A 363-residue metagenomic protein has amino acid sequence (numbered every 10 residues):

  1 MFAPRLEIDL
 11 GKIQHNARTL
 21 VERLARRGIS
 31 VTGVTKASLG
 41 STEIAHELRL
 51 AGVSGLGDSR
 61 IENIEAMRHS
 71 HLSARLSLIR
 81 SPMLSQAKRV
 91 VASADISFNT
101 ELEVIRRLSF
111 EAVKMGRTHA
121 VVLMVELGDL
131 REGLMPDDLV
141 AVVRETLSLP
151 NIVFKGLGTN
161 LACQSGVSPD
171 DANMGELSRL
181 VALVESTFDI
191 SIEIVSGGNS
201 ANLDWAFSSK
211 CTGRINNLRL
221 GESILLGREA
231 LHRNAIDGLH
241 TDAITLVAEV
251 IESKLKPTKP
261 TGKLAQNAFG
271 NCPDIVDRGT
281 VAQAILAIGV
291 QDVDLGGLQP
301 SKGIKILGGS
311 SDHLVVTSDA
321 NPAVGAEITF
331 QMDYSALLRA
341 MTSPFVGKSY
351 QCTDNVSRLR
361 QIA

Functional and structural regions predicted by a protein language model:
M1-A17: Positively charged, low-complexity intrinsically disordered leader regions
R5-E7, I29-R179, L183, T187-F188: Active-site-proximal beta-alpha core segment in soluble small-molecule metabolic enzymes
L6, M174-A363: Active-site anion/phosphate-binding pocket segments in diverse small-molecule metabolic enzymes
N16-T19, R26, A37-L50, I61-N63 (+2 more regions): N-terminal capping/small domains of soluble enzymes
L20-L24, M124-E126: N-terminal small/glycine-rich loop or linker at the start of catalytic domains across soluble metabolic enzymes
